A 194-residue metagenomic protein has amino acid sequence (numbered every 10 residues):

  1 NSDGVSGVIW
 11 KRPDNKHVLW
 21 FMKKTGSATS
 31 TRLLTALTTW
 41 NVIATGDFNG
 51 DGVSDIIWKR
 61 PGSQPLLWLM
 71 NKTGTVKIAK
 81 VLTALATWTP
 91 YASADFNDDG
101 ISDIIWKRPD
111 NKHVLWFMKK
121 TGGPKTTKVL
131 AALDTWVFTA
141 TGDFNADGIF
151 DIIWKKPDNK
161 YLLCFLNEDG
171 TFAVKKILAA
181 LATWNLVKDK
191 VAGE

Functional and structural regions predicted by a protein language model:
N1-E194: Trp/Gly-enriched beta-strand/coil motifs that build multi-repeat beta-propeller-like domains and related W-rich binding
